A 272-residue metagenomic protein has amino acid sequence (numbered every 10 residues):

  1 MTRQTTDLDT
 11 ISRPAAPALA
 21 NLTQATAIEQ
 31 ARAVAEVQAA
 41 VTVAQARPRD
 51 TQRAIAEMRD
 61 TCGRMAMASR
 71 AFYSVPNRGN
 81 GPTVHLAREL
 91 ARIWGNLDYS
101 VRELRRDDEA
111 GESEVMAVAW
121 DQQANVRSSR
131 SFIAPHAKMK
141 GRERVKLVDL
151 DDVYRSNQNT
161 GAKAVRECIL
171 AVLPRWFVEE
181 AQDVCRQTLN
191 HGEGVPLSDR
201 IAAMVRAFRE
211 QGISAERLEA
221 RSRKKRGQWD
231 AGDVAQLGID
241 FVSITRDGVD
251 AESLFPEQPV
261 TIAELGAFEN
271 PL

Functional and structural regions predicted by a protein language model:
T2-A263: Polyanion-binding surfaces on beta-sheet-dominated domains and ring/shell assemblies
E264-L272: Acidic, gly/ser/pro-rich intrinsically disordered tails
